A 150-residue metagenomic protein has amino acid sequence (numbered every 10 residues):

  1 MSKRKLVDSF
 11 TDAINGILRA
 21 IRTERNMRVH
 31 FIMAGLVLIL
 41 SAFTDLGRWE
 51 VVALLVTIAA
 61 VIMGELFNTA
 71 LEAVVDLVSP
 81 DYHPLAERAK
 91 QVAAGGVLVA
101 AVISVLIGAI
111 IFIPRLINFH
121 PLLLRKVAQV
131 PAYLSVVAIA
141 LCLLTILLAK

Functional and structural regions predicted by a protein language model:
S2-F67, G96-L147: Hydrophobic alpha-helical transmembrane segments
I14-N15, P80-G96: Juxtamembrane helix-capping/reentrant segments at transmembrane boundaries
G64-V78, Y82: Membrane-embedded alpha-helices of multi-pass transport/permease systems
V75, K90, I110-I113: Conserved protein kinase catalytic domain
